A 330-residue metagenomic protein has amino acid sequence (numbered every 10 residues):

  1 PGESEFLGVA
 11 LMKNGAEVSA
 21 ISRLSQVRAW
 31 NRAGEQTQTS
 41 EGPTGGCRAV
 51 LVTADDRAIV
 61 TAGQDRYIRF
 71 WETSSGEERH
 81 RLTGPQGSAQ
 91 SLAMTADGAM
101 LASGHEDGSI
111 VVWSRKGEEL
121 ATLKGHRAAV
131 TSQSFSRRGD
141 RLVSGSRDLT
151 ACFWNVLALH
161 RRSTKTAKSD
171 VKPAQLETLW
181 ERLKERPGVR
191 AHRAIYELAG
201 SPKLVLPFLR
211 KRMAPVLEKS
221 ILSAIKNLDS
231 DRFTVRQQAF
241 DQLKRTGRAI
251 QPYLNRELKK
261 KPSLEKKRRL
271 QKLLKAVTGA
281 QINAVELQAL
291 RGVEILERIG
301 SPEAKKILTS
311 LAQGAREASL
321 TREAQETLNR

Functional and structural regions predicted by a protein language model:
P1-F6, E41-C47, L82-A89, L123-V130: WD40/WD-repeat beta-propeller blade N-cap
K13-N14, A54-D55, A96-D97, R137-R138: Residue-level detector of Asp-centered blade-edge/turn motifs that repeat once per structural unit in beta-propeller
E17-V18, I59, L101, L142: Hydrophobic beta-strand positions that form the internal "hydrophobic ladder" of WD40/Gbeta-like beta-propeller blades
L24-Q26, D65-I68, G87, D107-I110 (+2 more regions): Short coil/turn segments within WD40 beta-propeller repeats
V27-N31, I68-E72, I110-R115, Q133 (+1 more regions): WD40-repeat beta-propellers
Q36-Q38, E77-H80, E118-A121, R162-T164: A structural motif specific to WD40 beta-propellers
L149-R330: Extended repeat-based scaffolds of very large eukaryotic assembly and lipid-transport proteins
